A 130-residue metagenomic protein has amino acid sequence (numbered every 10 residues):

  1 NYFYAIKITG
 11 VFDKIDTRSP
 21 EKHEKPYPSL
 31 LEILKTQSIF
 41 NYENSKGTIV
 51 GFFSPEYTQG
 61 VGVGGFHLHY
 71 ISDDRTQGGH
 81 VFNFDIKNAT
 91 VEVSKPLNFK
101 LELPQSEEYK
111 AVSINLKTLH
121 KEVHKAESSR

Functional and structural regions predicted by a protein language model:
N1-V61: Long, positively charged binding patches that form subdomain-scale interaction surfaces for polyanionic ligands
Y4, G47, F66, G79 (+1 more regions): A broad, low-specificity signal marking well-ordered, structured residues that form hydrophobic/aromatic
K7-T9, R18, V50-F53, H69 (+3 more regions): Residues in well-ordered beta-strands of folded domains
K22-E24, H67, D85-I86: Short, solvent-exposed amphipathic alpha-helical segments in soluble enzyme and RNA/protein-processing domains
G47, E56, T76-Q77, N88 (+1 more regions): Mature extracellular or lumenal effector domains of secreted proteins and single-pass membrane receptors/adhesion
V63-I71: Histidine-centered divalent-metal-coordination microenvironment in nucleic-acid enzymes
S72-I114: A hydrophobic, small-residue-rich beta->alpha segment in the mid-to-C-terminal subdomain of diverse proteins
S113, E122-R130: Mature, function-bearing regions of proteins
